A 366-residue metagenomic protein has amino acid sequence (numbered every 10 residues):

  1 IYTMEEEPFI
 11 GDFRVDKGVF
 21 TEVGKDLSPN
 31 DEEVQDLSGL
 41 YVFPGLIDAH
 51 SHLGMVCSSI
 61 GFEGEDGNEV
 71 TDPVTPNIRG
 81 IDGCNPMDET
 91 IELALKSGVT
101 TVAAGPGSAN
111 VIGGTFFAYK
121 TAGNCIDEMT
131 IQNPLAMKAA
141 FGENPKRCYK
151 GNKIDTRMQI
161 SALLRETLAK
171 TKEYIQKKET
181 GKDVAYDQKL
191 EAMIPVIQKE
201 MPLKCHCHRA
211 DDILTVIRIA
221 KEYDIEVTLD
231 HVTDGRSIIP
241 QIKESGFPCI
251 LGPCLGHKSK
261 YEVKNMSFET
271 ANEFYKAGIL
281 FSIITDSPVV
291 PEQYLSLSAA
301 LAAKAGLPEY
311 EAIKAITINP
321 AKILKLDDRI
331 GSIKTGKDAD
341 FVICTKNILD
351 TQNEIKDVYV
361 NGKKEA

Functional and structural regions predicted by a protein language model:
I1-E32, L40-V42, K363: N-terminal metal-binding scaffold of metallo-dependent hydrolase/deaminase domains
F13, G18, G39, H50 (+9 more regions): Divalent metal-coordination and catalytic microenvironments
S38-P106: Metal-associated gating/positioning segment near the N- to mid-region
L53-V56, P86, A109-I112, A210-L214 (+2 more regions): Active-site environment of divalent metal-dependent phosphoester hydrolases
S58-S59, E65-T71, T75-N77, P202 (+4 more regions): His/Asp/Glu-enriched, well-ordered alpha-helical/loop segment that forms or immediately abuts the divalent-metal
S59-C84, C125, A139-P145, P195-I197 (+1 more regions): Active-site gating loops and adjacent loop-to-helix segments of metal-dependent hydrolytic enzymes
G80, I175-S267, S282, K322-L324 (+3 more regions): Active-site core of metal-dependent hydrolases
F117-R218, E222, K260, P288: Metal-coordinating catalytic core of metallo-dependent amide/deamination hydrolases
